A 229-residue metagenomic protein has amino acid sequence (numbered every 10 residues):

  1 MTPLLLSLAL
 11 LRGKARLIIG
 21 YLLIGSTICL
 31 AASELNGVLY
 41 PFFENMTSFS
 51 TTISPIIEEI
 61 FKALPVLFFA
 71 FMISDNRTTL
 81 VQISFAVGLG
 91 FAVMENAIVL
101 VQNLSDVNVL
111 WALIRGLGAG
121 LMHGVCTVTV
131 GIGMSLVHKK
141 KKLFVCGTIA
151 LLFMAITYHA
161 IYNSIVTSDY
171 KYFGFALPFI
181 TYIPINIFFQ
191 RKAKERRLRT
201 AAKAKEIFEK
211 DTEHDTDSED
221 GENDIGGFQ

Functional and structural regions predicted by a protein language model:
M1-Q229: Hydrophobic alpha-helical segments at protein termini of multi-pass membrane proteins
